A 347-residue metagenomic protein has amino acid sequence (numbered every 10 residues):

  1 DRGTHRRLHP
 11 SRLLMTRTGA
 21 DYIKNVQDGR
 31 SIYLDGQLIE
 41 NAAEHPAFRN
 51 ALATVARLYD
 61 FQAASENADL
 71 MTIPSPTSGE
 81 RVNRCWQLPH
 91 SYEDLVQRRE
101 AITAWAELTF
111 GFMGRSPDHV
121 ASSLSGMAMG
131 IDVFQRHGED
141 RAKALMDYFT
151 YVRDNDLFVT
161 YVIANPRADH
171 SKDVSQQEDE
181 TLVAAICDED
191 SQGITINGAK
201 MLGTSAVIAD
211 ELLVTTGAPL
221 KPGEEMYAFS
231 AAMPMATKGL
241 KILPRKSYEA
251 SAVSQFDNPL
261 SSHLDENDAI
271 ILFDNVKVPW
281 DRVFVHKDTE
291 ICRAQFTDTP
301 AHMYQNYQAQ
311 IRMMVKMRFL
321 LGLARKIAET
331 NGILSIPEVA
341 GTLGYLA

Functional and structural regions predicted by a protein language model:
D1-L14: Short, Lys/Arg-enriched N-terminal segments with co-localized hydrophobic residues within the first ~10-30 amino acids
R12-T77: Acidic/polar, glycine-rich intrinsically disordered N-terminal extensions of enzymes
R17-Q27, F284-R293, I311-L320: Acidic, low-complexity proline/glycine-rich segments
G29-D35, D298-Q305, R325: Short acidic (Asp/Glu) and glycine-rich catalytic loops that position anionic groups and cofactors
R30, L52-E66, A106-T109, A128-I131 (+7 more regions): Structural signal for hydrophobic packing residues in well-ordered secondary-structure cores of soluble enzyme domains
D60-V159: Internal helix-loop-helix
Y161-R312: FAD-binding core of flavoproteins
Q308-A347: Extended amphipathic alpha-helical segments enriched in small hydrophobics
